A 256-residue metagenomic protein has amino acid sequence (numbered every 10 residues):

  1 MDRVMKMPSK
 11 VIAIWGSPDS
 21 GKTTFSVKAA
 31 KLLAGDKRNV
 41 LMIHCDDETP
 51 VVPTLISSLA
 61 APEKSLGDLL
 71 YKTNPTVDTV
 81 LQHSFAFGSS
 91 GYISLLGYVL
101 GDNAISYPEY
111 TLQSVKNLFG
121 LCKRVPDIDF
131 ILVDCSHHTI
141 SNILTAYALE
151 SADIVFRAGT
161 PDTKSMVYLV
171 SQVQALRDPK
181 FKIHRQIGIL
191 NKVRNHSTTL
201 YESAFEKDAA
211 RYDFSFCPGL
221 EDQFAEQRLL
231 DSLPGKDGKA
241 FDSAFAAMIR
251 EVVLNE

Functional and structural regions predicted by a protein language model:
M1-K6: Pre-Walker A adenine-sensing motif
K10-V77, F130, C135: Walker A/P-loop NTP-binding active-site region of P-loop NTPases, recognizing the glycine-rich GxxxxGKT/S
I14, I43, G97-Y98, I131-D134 (+2 more regions): Conserved beta-strand segments of the P-loop GTPase G domain that flank and frequently precede/overlap
M42-R124: P-loop/Walker-type NTP enzyme "switch/lid" segment
T111-N117, V170-H196, S232-G235: P-loop/Walker A phosphate-binding loop and immediately adjacent motor/lid segment at beta-alpha junctions
P126, N142-D162: Inter-motif core of Ras-like GTPase G domains
K192-G235: Beta-strand-loop-alpha "switch" segments that mediate conformational coupling across diverse proteins
E226-E256: NTP-binding/hydrolysis catalytic cores, primarily Walker-type P-loop NTPases
